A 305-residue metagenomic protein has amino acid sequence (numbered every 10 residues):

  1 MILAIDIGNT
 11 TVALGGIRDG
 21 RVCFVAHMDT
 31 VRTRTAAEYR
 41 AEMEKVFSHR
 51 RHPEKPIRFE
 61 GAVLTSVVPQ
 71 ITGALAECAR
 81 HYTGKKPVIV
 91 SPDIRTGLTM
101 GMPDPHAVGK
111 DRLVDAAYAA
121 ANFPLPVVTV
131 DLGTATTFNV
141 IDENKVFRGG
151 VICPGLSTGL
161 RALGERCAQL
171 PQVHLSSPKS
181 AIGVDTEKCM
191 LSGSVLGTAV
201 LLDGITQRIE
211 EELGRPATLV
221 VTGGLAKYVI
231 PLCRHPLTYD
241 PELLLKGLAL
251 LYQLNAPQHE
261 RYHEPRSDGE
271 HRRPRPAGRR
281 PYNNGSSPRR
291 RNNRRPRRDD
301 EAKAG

Functional and structural regions predicted by a protein language model:
I2-A4, L160-R275, R279-Y282, P288-G305: ATP-binding/phosphotransfer module of carbohydrate and carboxylate kinases, centering on a glycine-rich
I2-D6, V63, V127-D131, V220: Short glycine-aspartate micro-motif
I2-K45, K55, N144-P171, S176-S180: Short glycine-rich, Thr/Ser-proximal phosphate-binding strand/loop in the N-terminal lobe of ATP-dependent enzymes
M28-R34, P92-I94, V114, I152-T158 (+1 more regions): Short, acidic/turn-prone active-site loops that include or flank metal/cofactor- and phosphate-binding residues
M43-G61, I205-A217: Phosphate/pyrophosphate-binding loops at sites that engage ATP/ADP/AMP, CoA/4′-phosphopantetheine, polyphosphate
F47, F123, Y252-A256: Short, hydrophobic alpha-helical segments
H52-A107, N144-G150, G155-L156, V184-V195 (+3 more regions): Short beta-strand-loop/turn "lid" adjacent to the catalytic site in phosphate-handling enzymes
K85-R166, V195-R208, R295: Phosphate-binding/catalytic loop of phosphoryl-transfer enzymes
